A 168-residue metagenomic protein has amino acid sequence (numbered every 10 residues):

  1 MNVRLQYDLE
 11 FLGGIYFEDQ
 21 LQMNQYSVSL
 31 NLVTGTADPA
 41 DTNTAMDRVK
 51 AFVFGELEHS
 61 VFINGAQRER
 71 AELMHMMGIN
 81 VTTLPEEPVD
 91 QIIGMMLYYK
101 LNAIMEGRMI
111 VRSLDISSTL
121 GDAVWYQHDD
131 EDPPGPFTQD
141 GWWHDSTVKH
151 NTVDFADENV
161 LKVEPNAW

Functional and structural regions predicted by a protein language model:
M1-W168: N-terminal, polar/charged subdomain of small-to-medium soluble alpha/beta proteins
